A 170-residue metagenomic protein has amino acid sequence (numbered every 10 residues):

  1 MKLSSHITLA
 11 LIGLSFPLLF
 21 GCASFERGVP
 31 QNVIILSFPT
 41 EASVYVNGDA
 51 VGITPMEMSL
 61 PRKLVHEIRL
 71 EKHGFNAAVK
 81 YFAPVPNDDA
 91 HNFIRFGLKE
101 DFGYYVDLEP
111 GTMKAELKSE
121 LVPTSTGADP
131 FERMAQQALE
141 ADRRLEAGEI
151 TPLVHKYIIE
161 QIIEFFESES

Functional and structural regions predicted by a protein language model:
M1-C22: Sec-dependent bacterial lipoprotein signal peptides
C22-S170: Short loop/turn and low-complexity linker motifs enriched in small/turn-promoting residues
